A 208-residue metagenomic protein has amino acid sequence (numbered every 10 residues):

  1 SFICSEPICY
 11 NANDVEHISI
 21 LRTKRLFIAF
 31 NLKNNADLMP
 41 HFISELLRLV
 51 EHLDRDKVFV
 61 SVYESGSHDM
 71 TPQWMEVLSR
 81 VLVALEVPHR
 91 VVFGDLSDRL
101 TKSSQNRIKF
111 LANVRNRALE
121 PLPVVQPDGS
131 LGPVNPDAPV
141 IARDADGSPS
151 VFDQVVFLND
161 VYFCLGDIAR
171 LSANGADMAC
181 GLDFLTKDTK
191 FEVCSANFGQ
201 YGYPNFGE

Functional and structural regions predicted by a protein language model:
S1-R48: N-proximal low-complexity "stem/linker" segments adjacent to membrane-targeting elements
K24-L32, V60, L96-R107: Short interface patches used for recognition in eukaryotic signaling and trafficking proteins
R25-L26, V50-S61, E86: Short loop->beta transition adjacent to catalytic acidic/histidine clusters or analogous donor-positioning motifs
I28, D37, H41, E45 (+3 more regions): Alpha-helical assembly-interface signal, strongest on the long, hydrophobic N-terminal helix that forms
K57-H68, G94: Short beta-strand/loop segment that forms part of the nucleotide-sugar
M70-S148: Active-site-proximal specificity loops/subdomain of glycosyltransferases
A112, E120, P149-N174: Acidic donor-binding/catalytic loop of UDP-sugar-dependent glycosyltransferases, especially processive GT2
Y162-E208: Conserved catalytic core of nucleotide-sugar-dependent glycosyltransferases
